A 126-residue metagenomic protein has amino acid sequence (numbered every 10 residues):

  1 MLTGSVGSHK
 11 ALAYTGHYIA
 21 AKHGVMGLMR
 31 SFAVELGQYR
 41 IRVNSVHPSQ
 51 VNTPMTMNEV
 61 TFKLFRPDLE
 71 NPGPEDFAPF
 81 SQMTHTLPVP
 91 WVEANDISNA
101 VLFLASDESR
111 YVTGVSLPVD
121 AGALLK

Functional and structural regions predicted by a protein language model:
S5: Residue(s) in the substrate-gating loop at a strand-loop-helix junction that position the organic substrate next
K10, V101-L102, T113-K126: Short C-terminal tail/terminal secondary-structure segment of NAD(P)H-dependent dehydrogenase/reductase domains
K10-G16, Q38-Y39, D107: Active-site loop immediately N-terminal to the catalytic Tyr-X3-Lys motif of short-chain dehydrogenase/reductase
A21, M29: Active-site helix of classical SDR
G37, R42, V112-G114: Short, small/polar-rich loop/turn modules that mediate ligand/substrate recognition or access, typified
R42-N52, A105, P118-D120: Conserved SDR Rossmann-fold cofactor-binding beta-strand/turn motif
P48-N58, F62-P67: Short, flexible catalytic-loop segment of classical short-chain dehydrogenase/reductase
P74, H85-I97: A conserved structural motif in NAD(P)-dependent oxidoreductases
